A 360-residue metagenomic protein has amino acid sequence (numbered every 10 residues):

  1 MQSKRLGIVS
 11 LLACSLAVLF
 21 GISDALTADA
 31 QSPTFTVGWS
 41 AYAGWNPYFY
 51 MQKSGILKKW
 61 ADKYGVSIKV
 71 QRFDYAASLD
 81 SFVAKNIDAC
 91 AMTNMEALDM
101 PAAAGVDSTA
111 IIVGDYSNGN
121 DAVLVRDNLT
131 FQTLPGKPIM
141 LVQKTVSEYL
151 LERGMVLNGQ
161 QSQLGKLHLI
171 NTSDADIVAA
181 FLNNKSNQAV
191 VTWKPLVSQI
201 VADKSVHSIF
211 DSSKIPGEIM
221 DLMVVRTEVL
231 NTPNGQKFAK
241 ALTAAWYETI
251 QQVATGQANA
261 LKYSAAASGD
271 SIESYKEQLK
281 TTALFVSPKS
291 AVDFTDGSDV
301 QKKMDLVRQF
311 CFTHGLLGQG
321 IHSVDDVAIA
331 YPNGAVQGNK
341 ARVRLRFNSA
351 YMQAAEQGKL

Functional and structural regions predicted by a protein language model:
M1-L12: Bacterial N-terminal signal peptides that target proteins for export
S10-G21: Bacterial N-terminal signal peptides
I22-D29: Signal peptide processing junction and immediate N-terminal pro/mature segment of secreted/exported proteins
D29-N171, A180, Q188-K194, G217 (+1 more regions): Short, glycine-/small- and polar/acidic-enriched structural segments that line small-molecule recognition paths
F49, L98, E152, S198 (+2 more regions): Predominant activation on well-ordered alpha-helical scaffold segments within soluble catalytic domains
E96, Q163-I170, A175-I272: Pocket-lining segment of extracytoplasmic ligand-binding domains
N231-G320: Secondary-structure end/capping motifs
R308-L360: Conserved C-terminal helix/tail region of periplasmic/extracytoplasmic solute-binding proteins
